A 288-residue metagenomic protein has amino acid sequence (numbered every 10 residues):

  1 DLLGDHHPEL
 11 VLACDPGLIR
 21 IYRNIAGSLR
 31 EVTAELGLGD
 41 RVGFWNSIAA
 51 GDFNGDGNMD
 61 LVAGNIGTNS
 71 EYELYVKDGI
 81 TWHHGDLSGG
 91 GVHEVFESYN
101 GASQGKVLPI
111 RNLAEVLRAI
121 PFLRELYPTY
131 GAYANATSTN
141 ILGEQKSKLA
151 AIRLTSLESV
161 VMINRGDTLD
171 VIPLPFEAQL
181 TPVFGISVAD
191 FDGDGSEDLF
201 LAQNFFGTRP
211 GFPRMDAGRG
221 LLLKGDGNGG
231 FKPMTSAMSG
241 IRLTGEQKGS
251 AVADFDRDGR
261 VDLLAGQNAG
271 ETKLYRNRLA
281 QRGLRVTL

Functional and structural regions predicted by a protein language model:
D1-L288: Acidic, glycine/proline-rich Ca2+-coordinating loop motifs
